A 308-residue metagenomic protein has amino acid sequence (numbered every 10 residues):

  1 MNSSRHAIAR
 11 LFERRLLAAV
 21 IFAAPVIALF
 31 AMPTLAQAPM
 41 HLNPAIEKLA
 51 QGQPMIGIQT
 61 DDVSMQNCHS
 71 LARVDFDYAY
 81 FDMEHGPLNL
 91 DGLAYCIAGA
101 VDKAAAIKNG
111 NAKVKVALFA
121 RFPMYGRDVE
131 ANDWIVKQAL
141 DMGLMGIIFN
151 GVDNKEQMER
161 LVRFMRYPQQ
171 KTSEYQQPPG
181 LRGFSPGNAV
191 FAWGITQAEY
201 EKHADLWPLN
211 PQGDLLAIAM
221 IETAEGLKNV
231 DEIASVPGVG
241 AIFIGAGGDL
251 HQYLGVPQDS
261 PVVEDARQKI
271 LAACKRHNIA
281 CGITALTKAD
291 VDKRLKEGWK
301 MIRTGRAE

Functional and structural regions predicted by a protein language model:
M1-R14: N-terminal secretory signal peptides that target proteins for export/translocation
L11, V26, N278-I279: Mature extracytoplasmic/luminal segments of secretory-pathway proteins
A18-P33: Bacterial N-terminal signal peptides
L35-E308: Expand to "…catalyze enediolate/carbanion chemistry for C-C bond making/breaking, isomerization, decarboxylation
